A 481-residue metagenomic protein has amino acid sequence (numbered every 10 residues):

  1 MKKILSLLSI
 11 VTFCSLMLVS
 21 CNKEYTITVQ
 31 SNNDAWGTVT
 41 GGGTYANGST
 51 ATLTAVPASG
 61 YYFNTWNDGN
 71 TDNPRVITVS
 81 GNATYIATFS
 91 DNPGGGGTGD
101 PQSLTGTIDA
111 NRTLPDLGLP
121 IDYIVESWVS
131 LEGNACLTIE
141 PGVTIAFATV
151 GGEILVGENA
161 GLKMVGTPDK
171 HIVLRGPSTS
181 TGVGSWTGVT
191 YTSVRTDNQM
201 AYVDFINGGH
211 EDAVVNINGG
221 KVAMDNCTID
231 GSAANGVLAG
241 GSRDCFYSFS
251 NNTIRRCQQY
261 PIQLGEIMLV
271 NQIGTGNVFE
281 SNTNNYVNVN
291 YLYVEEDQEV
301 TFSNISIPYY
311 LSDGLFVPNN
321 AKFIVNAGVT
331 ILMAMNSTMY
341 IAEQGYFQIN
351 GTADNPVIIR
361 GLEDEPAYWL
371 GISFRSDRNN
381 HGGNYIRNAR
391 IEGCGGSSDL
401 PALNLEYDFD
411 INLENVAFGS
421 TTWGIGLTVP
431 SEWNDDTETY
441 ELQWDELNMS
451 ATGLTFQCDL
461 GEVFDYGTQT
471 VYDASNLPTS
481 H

Functional and structural regions predicted by a protein language model:
M1-L8: Bacterial N-terminal signal peptides that target proteins for export
M17-S20: C-terminal motif of bacterial Sec signal peptides marking the signal peptidase cleavage site
N22-S31, R75-G94: Conserved "repeat-terminator" motif of extracellular CCP/Sushi domains
K23-T26, Y45-T52: Short coil/turn motif common to extracellular beta-sandwich-like domains
T28-T44, T107: Short, solvent-exposed loop/edge segments of extracellular or virion-exposed proteins
N47, S59, V79-G81, G133 (+1 more regions): Surface-exposed loops/turns
T50-P74: Surface-exposed interfaces of beta-sheet-rich extracellular modules
P93-H481: Beta-strand/loop edge motif enriched in small/polar residues
